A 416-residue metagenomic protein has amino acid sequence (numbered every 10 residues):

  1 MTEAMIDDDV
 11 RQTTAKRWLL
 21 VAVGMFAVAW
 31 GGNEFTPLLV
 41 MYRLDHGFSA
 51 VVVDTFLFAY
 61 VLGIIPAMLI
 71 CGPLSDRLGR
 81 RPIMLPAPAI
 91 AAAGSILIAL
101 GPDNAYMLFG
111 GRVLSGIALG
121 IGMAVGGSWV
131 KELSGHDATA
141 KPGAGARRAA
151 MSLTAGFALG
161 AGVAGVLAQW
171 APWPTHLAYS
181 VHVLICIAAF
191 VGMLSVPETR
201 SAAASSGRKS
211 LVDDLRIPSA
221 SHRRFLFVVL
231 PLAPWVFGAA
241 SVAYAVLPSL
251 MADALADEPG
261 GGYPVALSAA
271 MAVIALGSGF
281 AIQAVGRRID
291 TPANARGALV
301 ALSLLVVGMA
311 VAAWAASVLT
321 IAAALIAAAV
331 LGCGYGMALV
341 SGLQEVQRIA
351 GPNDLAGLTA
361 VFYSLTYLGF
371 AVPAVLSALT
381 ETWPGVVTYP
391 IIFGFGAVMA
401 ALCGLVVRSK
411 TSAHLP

Functional and structural regions predicted by a protein language model:
I65-D103: Conserved MFS/SLC helix-loop-helix module at the cytosolic interface between two early adjacent transmembrane helices
I83-L97, R296-V311, G394: Structural signature of the two symmetry-related core transmembrane helices
Y106-S115, A322-V330: Paired small-residue
G111-M151: Cytoplasmic helix-loop-helix junction between adjacent transmembrane helices in 12-TM secondary transporters
K141-A144, R148-L194: Helix-loop-helix hairpin linking two adjacent transmembrane segments in secondary transporters
L267-T291, L305: Transmembrane alpha-helices of Major Facilitator/SLC transporters
N294-V340: C-terminal transmembrane helical hairpin of 12-TM major facilitator-type secondary transporters
Y335, S341-G385: A late C-terminal transmembrane helix in Major Facilitator Superfamily
